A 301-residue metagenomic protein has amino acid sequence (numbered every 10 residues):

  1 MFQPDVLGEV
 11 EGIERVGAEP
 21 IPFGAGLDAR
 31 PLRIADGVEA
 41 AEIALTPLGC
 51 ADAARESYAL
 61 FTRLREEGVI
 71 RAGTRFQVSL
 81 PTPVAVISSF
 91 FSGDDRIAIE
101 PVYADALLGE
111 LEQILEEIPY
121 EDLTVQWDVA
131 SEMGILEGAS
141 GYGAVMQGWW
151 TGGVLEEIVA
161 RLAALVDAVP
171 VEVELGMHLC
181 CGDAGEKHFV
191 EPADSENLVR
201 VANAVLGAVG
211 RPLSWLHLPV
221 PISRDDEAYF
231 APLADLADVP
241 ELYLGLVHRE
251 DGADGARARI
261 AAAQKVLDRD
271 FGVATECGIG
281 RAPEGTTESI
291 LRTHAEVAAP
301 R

Functional and structural regions predicted by a protein language model:
M1-F23, A299: N-terminal basic, low-complexity leaders that serve as flexible interaction/assembly modules and, when applicable, as
G24-P119, Q126-I158: Active-site-proximal, glycine-rich beta->alpha crossover segments in alpha/beta enzymes that shape flexible
L48-R63, R96-E110, G148-L165, P192-A204 (+3 more regions): Well-ordered, non-membrane alpha-helical segments in soluble/globular domains
E67-F76, I118-L123, P170-L175, G210-S214 (+2 more regions): Short, well-ordered coil/turn segments that N-cap beta-strands
T82-V86, V129-G134, C181-G185, P221-R224 (+1 more regions): Short, internal active-site loops enriched in acidic
L107-L108, M177, L216, V273: Conserved, mostly hydrophobic/aromatic
V159-V239: Aromatic-lined glycan-binding groove of carbohydrate-active enzymes
L206-R301: Catalytic-face loop-and-helix region of soluble metabolic enzyme cores
